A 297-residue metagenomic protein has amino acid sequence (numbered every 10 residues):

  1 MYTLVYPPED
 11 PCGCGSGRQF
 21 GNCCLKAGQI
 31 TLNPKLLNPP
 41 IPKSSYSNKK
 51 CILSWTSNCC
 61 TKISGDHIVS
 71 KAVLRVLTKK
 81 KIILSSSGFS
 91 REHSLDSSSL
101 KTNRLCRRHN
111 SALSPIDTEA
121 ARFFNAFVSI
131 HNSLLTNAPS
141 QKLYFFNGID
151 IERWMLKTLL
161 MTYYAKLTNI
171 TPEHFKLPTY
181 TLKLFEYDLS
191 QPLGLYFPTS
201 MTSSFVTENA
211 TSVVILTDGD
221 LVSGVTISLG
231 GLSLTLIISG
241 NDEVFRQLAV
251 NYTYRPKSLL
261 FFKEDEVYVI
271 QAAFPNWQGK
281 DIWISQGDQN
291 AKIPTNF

Functional and structural regions predicted by a protein language model:
M1-T3, N38: Short, intrinsically disordered linker segments that flank or connect zinc-binding domains
T3-V5, I30-T31: N-terminal soluble segments of membrane proteins
V5-R18, L53-S57: Short Cys/His-rich zinc-binding micro-motifs
R18-Q19, V69: Alpha-helical hydrophobic packing sites
G21-C24: Cysteine-centered loop/knuckle micro-motif
K26-E119: An N-terminal structural lobe/cap that precedes and organizes the functional/catalytic core across diverse proteins
H93-I170: Catalytic cores of phosphodiester-bond-cleaving enzymes
N169-F297: C-terminal, charged low-complexity interaction regions
